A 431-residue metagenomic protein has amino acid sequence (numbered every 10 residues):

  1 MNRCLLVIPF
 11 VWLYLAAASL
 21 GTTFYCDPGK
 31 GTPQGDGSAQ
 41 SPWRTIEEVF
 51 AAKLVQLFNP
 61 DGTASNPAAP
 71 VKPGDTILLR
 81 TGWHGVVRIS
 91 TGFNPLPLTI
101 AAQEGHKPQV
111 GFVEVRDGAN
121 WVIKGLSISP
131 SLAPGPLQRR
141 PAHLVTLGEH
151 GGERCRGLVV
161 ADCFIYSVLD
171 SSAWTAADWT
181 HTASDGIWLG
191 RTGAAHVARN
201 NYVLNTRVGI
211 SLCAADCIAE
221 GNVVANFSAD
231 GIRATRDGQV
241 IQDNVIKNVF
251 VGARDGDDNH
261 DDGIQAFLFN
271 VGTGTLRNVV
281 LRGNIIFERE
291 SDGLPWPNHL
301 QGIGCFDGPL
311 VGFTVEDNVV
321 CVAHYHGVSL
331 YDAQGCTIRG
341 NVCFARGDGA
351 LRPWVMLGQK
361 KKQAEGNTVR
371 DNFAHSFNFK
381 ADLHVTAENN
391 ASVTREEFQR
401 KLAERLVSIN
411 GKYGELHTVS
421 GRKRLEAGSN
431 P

Functional and structural regions predicted by a protein language model:
M1-C4: Positively charged n-region of N-terminal signal peptides that target proteins for export
V7-A16: Bacterial N-terminal signal peptides
A17-G21: Boundary at the C-terminal end of the N-terminal hydrophobic targeting segment
P28-L79, K423, S429: Acidic Gly/Asp/Thr-rich repetitive segments characteristic of extracellular carbohydrate-active and adhesion proteins
P33-Q34, Q40, D75, R346-L351 (+1 more regions): Acidic, glycine- and Ser/Thr-rich low-complexity intrinsically disordered tracts in extracellular/secreted proteins
Q56, S65-L78, H84-T99, G105-G157 (+1 more regions): Extracellular beta-strand-rich solenoid/capping regions of secreted or surface-exposed proteins that bind or remodel
T76, P97, Q103-E104, A119-P130 (+12 more regions): Right-handed parallel beta-helix
Q109-V113, P136-G151, A173-G190, L204-S211 (+5 more regions): Extracellular beta-strand/beta-solenoid scaffold signature
